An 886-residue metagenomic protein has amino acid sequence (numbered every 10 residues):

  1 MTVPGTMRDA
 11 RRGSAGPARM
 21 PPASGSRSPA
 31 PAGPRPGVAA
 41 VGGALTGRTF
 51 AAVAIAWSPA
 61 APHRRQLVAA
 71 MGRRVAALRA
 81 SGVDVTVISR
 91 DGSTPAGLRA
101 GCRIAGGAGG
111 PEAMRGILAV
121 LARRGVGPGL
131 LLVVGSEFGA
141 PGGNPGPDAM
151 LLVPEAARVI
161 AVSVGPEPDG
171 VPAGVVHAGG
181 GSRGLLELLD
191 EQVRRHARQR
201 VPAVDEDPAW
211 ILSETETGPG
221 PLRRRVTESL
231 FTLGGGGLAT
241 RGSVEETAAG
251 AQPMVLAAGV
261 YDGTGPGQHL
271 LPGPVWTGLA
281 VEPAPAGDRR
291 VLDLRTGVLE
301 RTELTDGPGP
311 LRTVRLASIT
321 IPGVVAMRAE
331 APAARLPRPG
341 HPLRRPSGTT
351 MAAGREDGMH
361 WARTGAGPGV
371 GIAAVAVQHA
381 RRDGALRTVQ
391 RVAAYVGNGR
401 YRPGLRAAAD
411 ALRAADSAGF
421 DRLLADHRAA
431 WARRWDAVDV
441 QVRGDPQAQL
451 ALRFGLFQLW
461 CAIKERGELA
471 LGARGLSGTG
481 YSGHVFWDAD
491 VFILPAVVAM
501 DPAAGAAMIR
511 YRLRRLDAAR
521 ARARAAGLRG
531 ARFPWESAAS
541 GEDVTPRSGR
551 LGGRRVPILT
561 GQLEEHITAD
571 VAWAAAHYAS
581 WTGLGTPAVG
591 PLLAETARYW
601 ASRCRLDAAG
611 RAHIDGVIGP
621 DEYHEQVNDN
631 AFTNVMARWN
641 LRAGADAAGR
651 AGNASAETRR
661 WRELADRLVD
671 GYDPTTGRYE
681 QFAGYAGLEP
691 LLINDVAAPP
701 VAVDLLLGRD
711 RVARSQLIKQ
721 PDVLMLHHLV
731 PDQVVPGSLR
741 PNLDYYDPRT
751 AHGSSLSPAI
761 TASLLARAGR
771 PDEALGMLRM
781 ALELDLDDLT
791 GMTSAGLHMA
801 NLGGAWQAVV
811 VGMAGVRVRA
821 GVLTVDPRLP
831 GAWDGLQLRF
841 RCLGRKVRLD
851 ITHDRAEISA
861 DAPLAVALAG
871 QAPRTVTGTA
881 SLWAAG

Functional and structural regions predicted by a protein language model:
T2-R158, G184: Active-site entrance/lid segments in N-terminal catalytic domains of soluble metabolic enzymes
G135-A140, G165-R195: Glycine-rich phosphate-binding active-site loops on the catalytic face of alpha/beta enzymes
R198-E228, L233, G242-S243, A248 (+3 more regions): Acidic/polar, glycine-enriched structural segments that form the non-catalytic walls/loops of the carbohydrate-binding
Q199-I211, T215-G218, L222-A257, F492 (+7 more regions): C-terminal capping/lid segments that line or modulate ligand- or cofactor-binding pockets
L256-D306, P736-R740, D747, L764-G886: Non-catalytic C-terminal accessory modules of carbohydrate-active enzymes
I463-S477, A503-W573, A579-P587, A601-H613 (+3 more regions): Helix-terminus loop motifs that line ligand-binding clefts
V485-R515, E564, P587, R642 (+3 more regions): Active-site core of glycosidic bond-cleaving carbohydrate-active enzymes
G552, E595, Y599-E657: Acidic/histidine-rich catalytic neighborhood
